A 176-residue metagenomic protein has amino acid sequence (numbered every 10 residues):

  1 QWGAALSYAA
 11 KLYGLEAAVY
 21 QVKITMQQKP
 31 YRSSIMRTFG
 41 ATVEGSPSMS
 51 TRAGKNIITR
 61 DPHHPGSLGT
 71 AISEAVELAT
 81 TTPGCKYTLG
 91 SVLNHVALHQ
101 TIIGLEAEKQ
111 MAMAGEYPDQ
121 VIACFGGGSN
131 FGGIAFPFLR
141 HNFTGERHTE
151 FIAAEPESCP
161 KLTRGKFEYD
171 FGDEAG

Functional and structural regions predicted by a protein language model:
Q1-G3: N-terminal cofactor/phosphate-binding cores enriched in small/glycine residues, especially glycine-rich loops such as
A5-S7, Y13, K29-I35, G45-E74 (+1 more regions): Glycine-rich phosphate/pyrophosphate-binding loop at beta-loop-alpha junctions
A18-I24, I152-E155: Short internal beta-strands
